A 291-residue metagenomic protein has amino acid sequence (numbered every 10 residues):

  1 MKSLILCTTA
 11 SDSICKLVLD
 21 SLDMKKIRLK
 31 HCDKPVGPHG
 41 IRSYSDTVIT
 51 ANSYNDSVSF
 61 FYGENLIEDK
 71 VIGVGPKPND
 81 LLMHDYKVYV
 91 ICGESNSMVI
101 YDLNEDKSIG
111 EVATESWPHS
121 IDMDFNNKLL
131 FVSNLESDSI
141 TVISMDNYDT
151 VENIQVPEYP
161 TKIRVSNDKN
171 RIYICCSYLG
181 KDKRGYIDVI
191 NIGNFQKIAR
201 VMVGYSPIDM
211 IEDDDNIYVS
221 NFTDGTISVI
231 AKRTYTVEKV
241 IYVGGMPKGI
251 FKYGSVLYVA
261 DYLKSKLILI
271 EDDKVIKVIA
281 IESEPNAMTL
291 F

Functional and structural regions predicted by a protein language model:
M1-F291: Predominantly soluble domains enriched in secretory-pathway, periplasmic, or organellar proteins
